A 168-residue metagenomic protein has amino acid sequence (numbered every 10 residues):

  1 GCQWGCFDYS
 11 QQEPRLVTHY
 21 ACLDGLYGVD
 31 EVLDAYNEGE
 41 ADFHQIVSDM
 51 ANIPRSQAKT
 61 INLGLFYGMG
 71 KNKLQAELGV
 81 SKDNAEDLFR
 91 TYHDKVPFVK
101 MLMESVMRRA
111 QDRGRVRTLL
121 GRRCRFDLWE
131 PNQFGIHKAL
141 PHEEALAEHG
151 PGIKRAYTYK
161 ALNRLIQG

Functional and structural regions predicted by a protein language model:
G1-G168: Conserved catalytic core of nucleotide polymerization and phosphodiester-bond processing enzymes
